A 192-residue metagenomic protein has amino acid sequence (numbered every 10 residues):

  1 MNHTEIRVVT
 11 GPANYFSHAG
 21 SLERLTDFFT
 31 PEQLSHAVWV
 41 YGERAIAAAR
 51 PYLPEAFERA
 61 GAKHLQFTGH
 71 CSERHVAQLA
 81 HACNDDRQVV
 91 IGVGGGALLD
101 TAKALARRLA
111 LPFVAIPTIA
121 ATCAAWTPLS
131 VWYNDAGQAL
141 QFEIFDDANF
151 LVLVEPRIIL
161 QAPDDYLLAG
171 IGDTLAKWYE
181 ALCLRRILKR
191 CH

Functional and structural regions predicted by a protein language model:
M1-Q88: ATP/NTP phosphate-donor binding region
S17, L65-Q66, I91, V114-I116 (+1 more regions): General beta-strand structural signal in soluble alpha/beta enzymes
L22, I46-A49, A97-A104, T122-W126: Short glycine/serine/threonine-rich phosphate/pyrophosphate-binding segments that cradle anionic phosphate groups
R24-F28, Y52, Q78, A104 (+1 more regions): Alpha-helical scaffold segments in soluble metabolic enzymes
V38-V40, I91-V93, L153: Structural motif
C83-L105, L109-T118: A short, small-residue-rich loop immediately preceding and capping a beta-strand
R108-H192: A glycine/threonine-rich phosphate-anchoring loop and its flanking beta-alpha core in nucleotide/phosphate-binding
